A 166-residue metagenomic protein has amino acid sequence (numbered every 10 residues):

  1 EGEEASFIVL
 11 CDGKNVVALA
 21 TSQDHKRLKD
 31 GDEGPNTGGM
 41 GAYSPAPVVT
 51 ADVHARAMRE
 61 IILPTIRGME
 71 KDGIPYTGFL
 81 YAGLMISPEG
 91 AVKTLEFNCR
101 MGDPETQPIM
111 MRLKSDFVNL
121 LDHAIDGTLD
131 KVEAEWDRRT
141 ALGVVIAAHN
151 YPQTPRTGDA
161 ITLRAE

Functional and structural regions predicted by a protein language model:
E1-Q107: Internal nucleotide-binding/catalytic subdomain
A57-L80, N98-E166: Active-site "cap" helix and flanking loop/linker of ATP-utilizing ligase/carboxylase catalytic domains
